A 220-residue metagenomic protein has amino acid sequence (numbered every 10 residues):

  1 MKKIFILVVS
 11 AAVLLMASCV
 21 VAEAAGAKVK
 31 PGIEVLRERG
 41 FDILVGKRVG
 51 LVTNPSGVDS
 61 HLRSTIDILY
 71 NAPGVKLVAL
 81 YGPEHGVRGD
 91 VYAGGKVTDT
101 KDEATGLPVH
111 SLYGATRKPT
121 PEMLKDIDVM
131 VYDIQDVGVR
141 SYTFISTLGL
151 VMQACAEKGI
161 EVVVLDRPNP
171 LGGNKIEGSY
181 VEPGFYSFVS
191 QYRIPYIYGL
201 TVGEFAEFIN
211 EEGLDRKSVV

Functional and structural regions predicted by a protein language model:
V8-S18: Bacterial N-terminal signal peptides
K28-V75: N-terminal phosphate-binding or glycine-rich loops at protein starts, especially the Walker A/P-loop of NTPases
K76-H85: Short internal beta-strands
G89-A93, V163-Y186: Glycine-rich, charge-decorated loop segments at or immediately adjacent to ligand/cofactor-binding or catalytic sites
V97-I127, V139: Glycine-rich oxoanion-binding loops at beta->alpha junctions
D136-L148: Glycine/threonine-rich flexible loop motifs
E182-V202: Acidic, His- and aromatic-enriched active-site or binding-groove loops in soluble protein domains that engage sugars
V219-V220: Conserved small/polar residues in nucleotide/adenosyl-binding loops
